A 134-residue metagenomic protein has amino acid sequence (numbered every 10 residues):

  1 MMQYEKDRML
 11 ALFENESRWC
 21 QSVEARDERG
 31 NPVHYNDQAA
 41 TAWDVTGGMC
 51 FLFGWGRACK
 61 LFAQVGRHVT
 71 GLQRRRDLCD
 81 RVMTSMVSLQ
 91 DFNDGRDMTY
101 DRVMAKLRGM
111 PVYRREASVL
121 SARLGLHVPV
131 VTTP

Functional and structural regions predicted by a protein language model:
M1-W43, M49-P134: Domain-length accessory/inserted modules outside core catalytic folds
